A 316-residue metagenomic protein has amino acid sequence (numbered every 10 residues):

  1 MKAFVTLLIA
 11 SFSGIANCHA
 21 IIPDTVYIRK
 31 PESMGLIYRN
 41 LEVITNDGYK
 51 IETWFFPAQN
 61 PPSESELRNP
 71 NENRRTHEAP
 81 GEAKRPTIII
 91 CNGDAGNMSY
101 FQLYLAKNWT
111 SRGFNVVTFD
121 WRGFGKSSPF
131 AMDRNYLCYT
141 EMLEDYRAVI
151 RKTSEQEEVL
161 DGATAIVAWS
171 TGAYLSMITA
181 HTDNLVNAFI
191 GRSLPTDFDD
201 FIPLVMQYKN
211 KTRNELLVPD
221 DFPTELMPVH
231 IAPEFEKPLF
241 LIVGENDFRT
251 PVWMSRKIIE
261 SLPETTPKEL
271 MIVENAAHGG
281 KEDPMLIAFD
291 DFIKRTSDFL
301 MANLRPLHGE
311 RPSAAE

Functional and structural regions predicted by a protein language model:
G14-I44, Y49-P80: An N-terminal hydrophobic leader/cap segment in hydrolases
D94-K107, W121, W253: The serine-hydrolase catalytic nucleophile loop
N108-P129: Conserved alpha/beta-hydrolase
Y136-E157: Alpha/beta-hydrolase active-site loop
M177-D221: Hydrolase active-site cap/lid region
F235, L241-V243, D247: Short beta-strand/loop motif that positions the catalytic acidic residue of the alpha/beta-hydrolase fold
K237, P251-S261: Short alpha-helix in the alpha/beta-hydrolase fold that links the catalytic acid
T265-E316: C-terminal catalytic histidine-bearing segment of alpha/beta-hydrolase fold enzymes
